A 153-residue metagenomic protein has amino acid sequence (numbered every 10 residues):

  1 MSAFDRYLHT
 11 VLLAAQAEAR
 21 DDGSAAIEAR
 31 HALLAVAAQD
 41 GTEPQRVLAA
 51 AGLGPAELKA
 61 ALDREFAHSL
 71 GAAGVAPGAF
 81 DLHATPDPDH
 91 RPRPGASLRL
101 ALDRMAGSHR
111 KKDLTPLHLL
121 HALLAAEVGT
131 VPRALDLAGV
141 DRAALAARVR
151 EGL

Functional and structural regions predicted by a protein language model:
M1-L153: Histone-fold recognition with a strong bias for associated Lys/Arg-rich disordered tails
